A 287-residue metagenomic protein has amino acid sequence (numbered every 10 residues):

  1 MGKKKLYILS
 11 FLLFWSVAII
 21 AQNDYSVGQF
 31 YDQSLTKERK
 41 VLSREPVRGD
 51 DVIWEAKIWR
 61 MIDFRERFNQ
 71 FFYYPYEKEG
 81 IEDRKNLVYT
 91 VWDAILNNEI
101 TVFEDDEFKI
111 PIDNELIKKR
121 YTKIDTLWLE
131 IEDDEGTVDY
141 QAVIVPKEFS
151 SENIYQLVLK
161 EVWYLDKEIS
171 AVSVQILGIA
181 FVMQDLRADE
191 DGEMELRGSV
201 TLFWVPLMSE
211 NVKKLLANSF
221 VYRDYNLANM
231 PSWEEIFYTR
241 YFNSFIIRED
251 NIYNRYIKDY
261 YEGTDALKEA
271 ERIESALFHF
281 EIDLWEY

Functional and structural regions predicted by a protein language model:
M1-V27: Bacterial Sec-dependent N-terminal signal peptides
Q22-L165, L186, L207-Y287: A domain-level signal for the mature, folded cores of soluble proteins
E152-I154, V174-I176, V200: Extracytoplasmic
Y164, I169-V172: A sequence/structural signal for flexible, mid-protein segments enriched in small/helix-disrupting residues
A171, I176-M194: Extended serine/threonine-enriched, polar tracts that run as long, contiguous segments within proteins
E195-V212: Short secondary-structure subsegments characteristic of cysteine-rich extracellular domains
